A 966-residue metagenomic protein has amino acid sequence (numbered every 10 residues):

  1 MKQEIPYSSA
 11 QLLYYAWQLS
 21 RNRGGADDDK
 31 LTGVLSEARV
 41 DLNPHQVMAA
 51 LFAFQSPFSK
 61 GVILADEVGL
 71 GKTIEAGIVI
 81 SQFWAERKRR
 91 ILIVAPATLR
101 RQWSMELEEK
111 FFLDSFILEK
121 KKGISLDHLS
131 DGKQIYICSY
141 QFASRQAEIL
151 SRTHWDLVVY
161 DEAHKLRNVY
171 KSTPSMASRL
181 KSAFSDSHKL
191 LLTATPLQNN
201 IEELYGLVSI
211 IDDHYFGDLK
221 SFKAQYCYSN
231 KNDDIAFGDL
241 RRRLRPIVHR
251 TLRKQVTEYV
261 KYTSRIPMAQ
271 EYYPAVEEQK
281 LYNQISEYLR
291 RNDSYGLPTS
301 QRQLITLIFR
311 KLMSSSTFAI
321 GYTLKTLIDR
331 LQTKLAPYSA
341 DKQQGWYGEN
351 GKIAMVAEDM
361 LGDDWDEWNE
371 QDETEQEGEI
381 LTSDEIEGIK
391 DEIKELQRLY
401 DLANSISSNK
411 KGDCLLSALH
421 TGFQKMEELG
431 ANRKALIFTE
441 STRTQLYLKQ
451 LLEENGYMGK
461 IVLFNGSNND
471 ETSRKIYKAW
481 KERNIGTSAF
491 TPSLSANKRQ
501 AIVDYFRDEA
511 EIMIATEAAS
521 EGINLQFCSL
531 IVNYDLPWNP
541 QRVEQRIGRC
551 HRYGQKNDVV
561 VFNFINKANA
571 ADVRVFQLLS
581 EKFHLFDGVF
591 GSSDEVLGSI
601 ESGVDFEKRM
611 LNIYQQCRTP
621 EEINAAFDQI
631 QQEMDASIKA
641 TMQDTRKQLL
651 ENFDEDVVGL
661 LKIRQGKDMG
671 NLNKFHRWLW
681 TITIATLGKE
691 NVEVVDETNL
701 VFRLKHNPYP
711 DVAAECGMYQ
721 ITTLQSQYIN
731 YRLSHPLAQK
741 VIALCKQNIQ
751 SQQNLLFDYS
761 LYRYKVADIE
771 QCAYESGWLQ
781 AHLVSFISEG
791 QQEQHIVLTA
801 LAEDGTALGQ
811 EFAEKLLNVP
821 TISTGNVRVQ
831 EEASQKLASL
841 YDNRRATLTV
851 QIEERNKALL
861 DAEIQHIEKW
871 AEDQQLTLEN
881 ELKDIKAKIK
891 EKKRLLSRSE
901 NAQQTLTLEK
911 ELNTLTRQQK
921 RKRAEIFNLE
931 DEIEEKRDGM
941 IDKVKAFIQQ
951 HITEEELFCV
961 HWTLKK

Functional and structural regions predicted by a protein language model:
M1-L51, K60, K72-E75, V79 (+4 more regions): SF2 helicase/translocase NTPase motor core, specifically the RecA-like lobe 1 inter-motif segment between Walker
P6-L13, W17-S20, N557-A714: C-terminal accessory region of SF2 helicases/translocases
R39, Y262-P274, G321-E509, V658-A713 (+1 more regions): Conserved Helicase C-terminal RecA-like lobe
E67, D161-E162, Y534: Walker B catalytic acidic pair
G132, Y136-W155, K165, Y170-S187 (+5 more regions): Inter-lobe coupling linker of SF2 helicases/translocases
S139, M458-D572: Conserved RecA-like P-loop NTPase helicase motor core
Q332, Q343, A357-E358, E377 (+5 more regions): P-loop NTPase motor cores of the ASCE clade
T914-E934: Amphipathic alpha-helical coiled-coil segments
